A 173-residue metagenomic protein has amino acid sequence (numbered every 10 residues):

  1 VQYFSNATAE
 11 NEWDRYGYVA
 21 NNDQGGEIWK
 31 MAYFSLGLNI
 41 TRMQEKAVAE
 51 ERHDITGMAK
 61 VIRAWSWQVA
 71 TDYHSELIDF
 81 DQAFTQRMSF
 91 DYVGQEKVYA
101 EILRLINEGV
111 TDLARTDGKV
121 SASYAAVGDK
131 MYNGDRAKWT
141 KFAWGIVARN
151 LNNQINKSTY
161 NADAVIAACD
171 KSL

Functional and structural regions predicted by a protein language model:
V1: A short, exposed helix-loop element centered on a Lys and neighboring polar residues
F4-L173: Structured, solvent-exposed acidic/aromatic patches
